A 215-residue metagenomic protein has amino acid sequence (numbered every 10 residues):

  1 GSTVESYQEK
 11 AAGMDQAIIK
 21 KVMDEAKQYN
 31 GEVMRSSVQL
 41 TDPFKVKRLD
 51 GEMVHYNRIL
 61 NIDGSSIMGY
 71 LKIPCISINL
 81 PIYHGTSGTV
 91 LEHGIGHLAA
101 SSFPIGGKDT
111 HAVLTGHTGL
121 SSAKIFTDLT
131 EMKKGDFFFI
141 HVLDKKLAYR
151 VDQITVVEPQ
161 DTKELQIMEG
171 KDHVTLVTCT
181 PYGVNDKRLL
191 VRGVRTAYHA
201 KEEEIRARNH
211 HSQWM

Functional and structural regions predicted by a protein language model:
G1-K133, F137-M215: Solvent-exposed, non-transmembrane regions of membrane-associated and secreted proteins
